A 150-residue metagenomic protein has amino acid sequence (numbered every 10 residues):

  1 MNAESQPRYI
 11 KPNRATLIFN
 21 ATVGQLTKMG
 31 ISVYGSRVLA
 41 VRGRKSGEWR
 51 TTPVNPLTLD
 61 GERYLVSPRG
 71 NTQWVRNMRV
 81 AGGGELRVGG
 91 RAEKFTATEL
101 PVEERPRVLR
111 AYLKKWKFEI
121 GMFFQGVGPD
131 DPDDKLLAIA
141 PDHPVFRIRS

Functional and structural regions predicted by a protein language model:
N2-S36, K114-D131, K135-D142: Alpha-helical membrane-targeting segments
I18-N20, W49-R50, G84: Short, flexible segments with low predicted structural confidence
N20, L39, G43, L86: Short glycine- and Lys/Arg-enriched binding-loop motifs that mark or flank ligand-binding interfaces
Q25-G30, V41-R44, Y64-L65, N71-Q73 (+1 more regions): Intrinsically disordered, low-complexity segments enriched in polar/charged residues with Gly/Pro, especially when
I31, L57, V88-G89: Short, flexible turn/loop "capping" segments at secondary-structure junctions
Y34-P68: Short beta-strand segments
E62, R69-R149: Short, structured beta-strand-loop surface elements
